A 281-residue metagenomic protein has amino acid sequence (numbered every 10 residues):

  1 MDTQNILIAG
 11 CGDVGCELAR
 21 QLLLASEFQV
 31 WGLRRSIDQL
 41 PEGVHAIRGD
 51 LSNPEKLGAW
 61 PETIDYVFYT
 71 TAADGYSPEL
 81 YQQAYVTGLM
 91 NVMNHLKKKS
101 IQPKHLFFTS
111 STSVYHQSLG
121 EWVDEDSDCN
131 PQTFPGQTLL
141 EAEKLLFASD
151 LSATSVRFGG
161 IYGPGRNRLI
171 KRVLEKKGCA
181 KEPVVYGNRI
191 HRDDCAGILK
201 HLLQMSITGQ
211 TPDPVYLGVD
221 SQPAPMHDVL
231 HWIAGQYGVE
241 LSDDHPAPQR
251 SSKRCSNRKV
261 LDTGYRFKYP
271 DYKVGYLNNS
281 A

Functional and structural regions predicted by a protein language model:
I6-G10: Conserved N-terminal Rossmann-fold NAD(P)-binding element of oxidoreductases
G15-C16: N-terminal Rossmann-fold NAD(P) dinucleotide-binding loop
H45-N91: NAD(P)H-binding glycine-rich loop region in Rossmannoid oxidoreductase-like domains and their noncatalytic homologs
N91-Q132: Conserved Rossmann-fold NAD(P)-dependent oxidoreductase catalytic core, especially the SDR/UDP-sugar
L119-S155: Catalytic helix-loop patch of NAD(P)-dependent Rossmann-fold dehydrogenases
R166-K171, K181-L203: Substrate-positioning beta->alpha
I198-H201, M205-S251: Mid/C-terminal beta-alpha module of Rossmann-like enzyme folds, strongest in SDR-family dehydrogenases/epimerases
L241, P248-A281: C-terminal amphipathic/interface module of NAD(P)-dependent oxidoreductases and related NAD-binding regulators
